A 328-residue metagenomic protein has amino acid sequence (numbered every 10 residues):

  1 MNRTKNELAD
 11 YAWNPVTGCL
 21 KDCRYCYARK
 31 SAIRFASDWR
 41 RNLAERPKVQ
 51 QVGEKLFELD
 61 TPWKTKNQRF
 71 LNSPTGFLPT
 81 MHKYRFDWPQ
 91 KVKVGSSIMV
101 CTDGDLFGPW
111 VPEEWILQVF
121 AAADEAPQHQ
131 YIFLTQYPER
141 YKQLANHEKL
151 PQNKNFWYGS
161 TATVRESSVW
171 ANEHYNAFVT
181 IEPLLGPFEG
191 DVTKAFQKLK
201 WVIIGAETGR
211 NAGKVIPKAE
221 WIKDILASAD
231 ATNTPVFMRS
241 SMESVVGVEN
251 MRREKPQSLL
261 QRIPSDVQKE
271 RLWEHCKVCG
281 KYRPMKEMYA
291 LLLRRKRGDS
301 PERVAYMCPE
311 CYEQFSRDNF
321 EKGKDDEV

Functional and structural regions predicted by a protein language model:
M1-L20, R24-F156, R165-E173, V192-F196 (+1 more regions): Conserved Radical SAM active-site core
M1-Y11, F35-D38, F57, G190-L272 (+1 more regions): Auxiliary Fe-S-binding modules of radical SAM enzymes
V16, L20-C23, W273-C276, A305: Residues immediately within or flanking Cys/His clusters that coordinate Zn2+ in small zinc-binding modules
Y27, G280, Y312: Cys/His-coordinated zinc-binding microdomains
K30, R283, F315: Cys/His-rich microdomains that often coordinate metals
R34-A36, K286-A290, D318-F320: Short Cys/His-rich "knuckle" micro-motifs
W273-S300: Short recognition patches in nucleic-acid-associated and regulatory proteins
E302-D325: Short metal-binding segments enriched for Cys and/or His
